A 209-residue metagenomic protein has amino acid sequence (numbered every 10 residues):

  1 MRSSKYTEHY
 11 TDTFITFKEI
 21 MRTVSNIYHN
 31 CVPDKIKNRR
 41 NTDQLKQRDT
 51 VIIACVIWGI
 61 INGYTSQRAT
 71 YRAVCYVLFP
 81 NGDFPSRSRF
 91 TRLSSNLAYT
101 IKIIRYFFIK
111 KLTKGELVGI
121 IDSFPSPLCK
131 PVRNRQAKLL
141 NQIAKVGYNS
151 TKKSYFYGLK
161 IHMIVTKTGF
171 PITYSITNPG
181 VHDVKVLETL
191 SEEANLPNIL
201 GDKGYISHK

Functional and structural regions predicted by a protein language model:
M1-K209: Short alpha-helical elements
